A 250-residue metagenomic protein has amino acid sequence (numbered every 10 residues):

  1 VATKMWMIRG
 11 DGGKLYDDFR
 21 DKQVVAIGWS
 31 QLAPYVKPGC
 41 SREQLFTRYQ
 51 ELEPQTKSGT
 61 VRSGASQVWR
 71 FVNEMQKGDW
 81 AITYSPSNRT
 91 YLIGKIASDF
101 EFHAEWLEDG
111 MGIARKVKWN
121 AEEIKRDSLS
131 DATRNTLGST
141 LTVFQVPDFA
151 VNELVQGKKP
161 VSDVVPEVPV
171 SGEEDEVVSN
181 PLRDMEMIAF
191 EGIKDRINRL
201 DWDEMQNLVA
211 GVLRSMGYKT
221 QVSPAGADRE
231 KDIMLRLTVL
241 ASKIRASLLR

Functional and structural regions predicted by a protein language model:
V1-Q76, N88-R89, S98-R250: Mixed-charge (Asp/Glu-Lys/Arg
G94-I96: Conserved hydrophobic positions within beta-strands
